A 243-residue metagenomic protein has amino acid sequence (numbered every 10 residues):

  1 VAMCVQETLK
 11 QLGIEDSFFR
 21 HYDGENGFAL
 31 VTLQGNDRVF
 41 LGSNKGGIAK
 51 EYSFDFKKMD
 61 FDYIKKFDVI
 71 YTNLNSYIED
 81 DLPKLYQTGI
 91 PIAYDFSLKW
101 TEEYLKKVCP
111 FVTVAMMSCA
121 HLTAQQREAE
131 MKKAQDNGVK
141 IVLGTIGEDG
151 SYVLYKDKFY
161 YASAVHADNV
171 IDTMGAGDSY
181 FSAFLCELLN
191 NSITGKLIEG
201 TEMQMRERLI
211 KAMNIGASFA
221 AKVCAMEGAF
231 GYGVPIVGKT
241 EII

Functional and structural regions predicted by a protein language model:
V1-D68, K239-I243: Conserved N-terminal subdomain of the carbohydrate kinase-like
E7-Q11, Q34-D37, C109-T113, K133-Q135 (+1 more regions): Short, hinge-like loop/turn segments at secondary-structure boundaries
D16, P91-I92, V142: Hydrophobic anchor at the start of a short beta-strand that flanks the dinucleotide cofactor-binding loop
S43-K45, C119, A164: Active-site donor-binding loop signature of nucleotide-sugar glycosyltransferases
A49-D55, Y94-K99, A124, G200: Short gly/ser/thr-rich secondary-structure transition/capping motifs
D68-K133, D149-G150: Conserved beta-alpha-beta core of the PfkB/ribokinase-like small-molecule kinase fold
E128-I243: Conserved phosphate-binding/catalytic region of the ribokinase-like
